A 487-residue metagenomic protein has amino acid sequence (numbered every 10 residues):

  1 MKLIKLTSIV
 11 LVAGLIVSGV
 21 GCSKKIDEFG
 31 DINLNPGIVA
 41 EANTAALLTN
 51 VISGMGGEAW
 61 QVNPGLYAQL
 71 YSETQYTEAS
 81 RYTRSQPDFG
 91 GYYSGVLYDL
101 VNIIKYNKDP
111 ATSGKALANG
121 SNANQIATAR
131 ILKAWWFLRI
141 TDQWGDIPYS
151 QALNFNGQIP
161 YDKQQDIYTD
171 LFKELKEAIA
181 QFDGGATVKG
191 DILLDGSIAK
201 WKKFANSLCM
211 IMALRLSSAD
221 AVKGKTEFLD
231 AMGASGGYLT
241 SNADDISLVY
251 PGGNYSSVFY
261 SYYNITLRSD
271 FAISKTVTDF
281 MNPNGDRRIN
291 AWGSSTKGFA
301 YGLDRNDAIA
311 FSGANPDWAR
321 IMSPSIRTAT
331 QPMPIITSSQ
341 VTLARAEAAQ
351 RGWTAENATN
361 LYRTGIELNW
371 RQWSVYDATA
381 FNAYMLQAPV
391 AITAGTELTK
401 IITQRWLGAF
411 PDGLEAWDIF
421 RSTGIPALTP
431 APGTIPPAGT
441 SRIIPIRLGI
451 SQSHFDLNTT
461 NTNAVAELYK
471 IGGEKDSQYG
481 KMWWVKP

Functional and structural regions predicted by a protein language model:
M1-N33: Bacterial Sec-dependent N-terminal signal peptides
C22-Y76, S80-T83, G91-S94, T112 (+1 more regions): Membrane-proximal, proline-rich intrinsically disordered regions
E73-G190: Conserved, well-structured interaction surfaces
A111, W370-P487: C-terminal functional modules
T169-T240: Internal, well-ordered domain-core segments that constitute the primary functional module of diverse proteins
G224-R345, Q350-R351, A355-Q404, G408 (+2 more regions): Hydrophobic-face positions in mid-chain alpha helices that act as interaction patches
